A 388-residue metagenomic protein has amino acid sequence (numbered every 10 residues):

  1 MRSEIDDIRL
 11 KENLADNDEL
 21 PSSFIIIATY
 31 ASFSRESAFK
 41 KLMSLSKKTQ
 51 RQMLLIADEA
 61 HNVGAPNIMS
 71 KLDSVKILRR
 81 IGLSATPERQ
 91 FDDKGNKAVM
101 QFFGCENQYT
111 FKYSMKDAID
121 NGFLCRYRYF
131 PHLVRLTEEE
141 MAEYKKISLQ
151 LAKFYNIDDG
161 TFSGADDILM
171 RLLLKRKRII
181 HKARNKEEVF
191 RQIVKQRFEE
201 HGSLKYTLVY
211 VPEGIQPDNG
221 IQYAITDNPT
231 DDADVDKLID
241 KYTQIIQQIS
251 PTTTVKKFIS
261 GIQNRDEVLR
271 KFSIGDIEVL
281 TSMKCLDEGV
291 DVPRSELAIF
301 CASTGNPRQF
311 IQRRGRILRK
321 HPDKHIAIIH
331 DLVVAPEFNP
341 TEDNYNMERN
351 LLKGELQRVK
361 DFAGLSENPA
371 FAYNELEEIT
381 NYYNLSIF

Functional and structural regions predicted by a protein language model:
I5-D18, A38-K40, L208, D231-D287: Conserved helicase ATPase core of P-loop NTP-dependent helicases/translocases
S22-I25, R51-L54, K76-G82, K205-Y206 (+1 more regions): Loop/turn-to-beta-strand initiation segments
S22-S44, D276, T281: Conserved helicase/translocase P-loop NTPase motor core
T29, F130-Y242: Conserved strand-helix element at the start of the C-terminal RecA-like helicase core
Y30-F33, K41-R89: SF2 helicase catalytic motif II
H61-V63, Q247-E367: Conserved RecA-like P-loop NTPase helicase motor core
A65-R126: Post-DEXD/H (motif II) to motif III coupling segment of the RecA-like Helicase ATP-binding lobe
F91-A98, I215-K237, F338-G354: Short, flexible/disordered intra-domain loops and linkers
